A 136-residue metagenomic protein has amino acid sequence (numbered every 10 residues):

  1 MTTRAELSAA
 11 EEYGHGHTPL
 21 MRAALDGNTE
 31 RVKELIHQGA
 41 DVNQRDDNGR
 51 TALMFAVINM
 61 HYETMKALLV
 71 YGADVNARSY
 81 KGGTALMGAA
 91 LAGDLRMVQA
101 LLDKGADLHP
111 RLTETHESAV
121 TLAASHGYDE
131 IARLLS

Functional and structural regions predicted by a protein language model:
M1-Q38, D47: Intrinsically disordered, low-complexity regulatory segments in ankyrin-centric signaling systems
Y13, D46, S79, L112-T113: Ankyrin repeat boundary/linker residues
G16, G49, G82, T115-H116: Start-of-repeat signature of ankyrin repeats
R22-G27, F55-H61, G88-D94, L122-Y128: Ankyrin repeat A-helix N-terminal signature
N28-I36, H61-L69, D94-L102, Y128-S136: Ankyrin repeat structural motif
D46-Y71, N76-K81: Alpha-helical adaptor scaffolds
L108-S136: Leucine-rich solenoid repeat scaffolds
